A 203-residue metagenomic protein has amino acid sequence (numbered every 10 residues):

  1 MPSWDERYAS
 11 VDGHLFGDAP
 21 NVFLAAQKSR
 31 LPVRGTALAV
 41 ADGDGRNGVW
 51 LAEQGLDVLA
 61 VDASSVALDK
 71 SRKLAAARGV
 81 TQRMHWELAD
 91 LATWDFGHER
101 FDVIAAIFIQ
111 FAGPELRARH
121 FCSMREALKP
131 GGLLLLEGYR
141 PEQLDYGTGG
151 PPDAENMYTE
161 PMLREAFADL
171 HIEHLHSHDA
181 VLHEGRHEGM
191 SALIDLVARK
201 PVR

Functional and structural regions predicted by a protein language model:
M1-P32: Conserved class I S-adenosyl-L-methionine
T36-L38, D44-T93: Class I SAM-dependent methyltransferase SAM/SAH-binding core
A92-V103: A short acidic, Gly/Pro-enriched loop at the edge of an enzyme's catalytic core that lines a small-molecule cofactor
F111, G138-L144, D179-A180: Short "lid" loop at the C-terminus of a central beta-strand within the Rossmann-like core of SAM-dependent
F111-M124: A short, conserved alpha-helix within the catalytic core of class I
G131-Y139: Conserved beta-strand signature within the Rossmann-like core of class I S-adenosyl-L-methionine
D145-M162, G185-G189, L193: Acceptor-substrate binding/catalytic loop of class I
E155-L175: Short alpha-helix
